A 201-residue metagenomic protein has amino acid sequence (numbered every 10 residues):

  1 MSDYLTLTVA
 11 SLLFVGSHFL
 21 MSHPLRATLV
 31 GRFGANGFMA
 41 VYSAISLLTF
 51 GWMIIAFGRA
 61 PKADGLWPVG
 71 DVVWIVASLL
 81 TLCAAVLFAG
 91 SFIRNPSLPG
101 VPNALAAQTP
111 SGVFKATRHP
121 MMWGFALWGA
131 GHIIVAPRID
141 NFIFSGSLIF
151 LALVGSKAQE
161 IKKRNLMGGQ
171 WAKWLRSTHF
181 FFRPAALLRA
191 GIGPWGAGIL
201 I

Functional and structural regions predicted by a protein language model:
M1, F33, L66-W74: Interfacial loop-to-helix junctions that mark the boundaries of transmembrane helices in multi-pass membrane
M1-V15: Hydrophobic transmembrane alpha-helical segments in integral membrane proteins
F19-G37: Membrane-interface helix-loop junction between the first two transmembrane segments
R26-L29, R59-D71, G100-N103: Membrane-interface helix termini and inter-helical loops of multi-pass transporters
N36-A44, K115-M121: Juxtamembrane helix-loop boundaries in multi-pass membrane proteins
A40-R59: A generic, lipid-embedded transmembrane alpha helix
V73-I199: Cytosolic-biased juxtamembrane loops and peripheral soluble domains of multi-pass membrane proteins
